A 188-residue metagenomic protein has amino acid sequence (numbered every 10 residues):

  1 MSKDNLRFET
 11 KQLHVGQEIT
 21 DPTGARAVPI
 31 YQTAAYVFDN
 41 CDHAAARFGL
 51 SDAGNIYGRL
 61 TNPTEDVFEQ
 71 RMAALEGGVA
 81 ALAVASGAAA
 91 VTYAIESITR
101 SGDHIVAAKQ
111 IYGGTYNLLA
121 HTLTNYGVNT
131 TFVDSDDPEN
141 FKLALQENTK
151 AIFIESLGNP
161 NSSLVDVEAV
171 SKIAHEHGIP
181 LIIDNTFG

Functional and structural regions predicted by a protein language model:
S2-N62, Q70-R71: N-terminal "arm"/small-domain region of PLP-dependent enzymes with the aminotransferase-like
G24, M72, A90, I105 (+3 more regions): Buried hydrophobic positions in well-ordered alpha/beta secondary-structure cores of metabolic enzymes
D42-T92, G114-H121: Conserved N-terminal alpha-helix of the aminotransferase class I/II PLP-enzyme fold
S97-T115, V133-D134: Conserved PLP-anchoring active-site segment centered on the Schiff-base-forming lysine
Y112-G113, P138-E139, L157-S163, G188: Short, small-residue-enriched loops and turns at beta-alpha junctions that line or gate enzyme active sites
H121-T122, Y126-D137: A glycine-rich helix N-cap at a beta->alpha junction
Q146, A151, L164-G188: Catalytic PLP-binding core of fold-type I/II PLP enzymes
